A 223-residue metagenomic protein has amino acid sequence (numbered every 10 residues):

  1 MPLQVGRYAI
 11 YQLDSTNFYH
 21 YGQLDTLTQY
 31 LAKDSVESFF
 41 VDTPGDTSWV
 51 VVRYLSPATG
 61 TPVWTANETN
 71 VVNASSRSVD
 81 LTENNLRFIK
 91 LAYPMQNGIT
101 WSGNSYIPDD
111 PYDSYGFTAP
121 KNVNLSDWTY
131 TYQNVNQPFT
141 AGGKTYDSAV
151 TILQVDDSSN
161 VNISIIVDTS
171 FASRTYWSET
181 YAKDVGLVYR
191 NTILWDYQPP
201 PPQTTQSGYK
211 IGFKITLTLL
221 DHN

Functional and structural regions predicted by a protein language model:
M1-N223: Conserved functional acidic sites
